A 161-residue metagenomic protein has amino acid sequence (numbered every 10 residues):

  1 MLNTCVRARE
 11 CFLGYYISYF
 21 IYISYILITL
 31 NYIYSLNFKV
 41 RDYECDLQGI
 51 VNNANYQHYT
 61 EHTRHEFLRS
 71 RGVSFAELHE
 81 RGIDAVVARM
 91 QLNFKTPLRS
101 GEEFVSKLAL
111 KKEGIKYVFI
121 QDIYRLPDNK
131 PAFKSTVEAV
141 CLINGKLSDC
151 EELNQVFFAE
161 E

Functional and structural regions predicted by a protein language model:
F12-Y16, F20: Short hydrophobic targeting helices and cationic amphipathic motifs that mediate membrane/organellar targeting
I28-V87, L142-E161: Hot-dog-fold acyl-thioester-processing enzymes
Y32-S35, R99-S100, L110-E161: HotDog/MaoC-like acyl-thioester-processing domains
V40-D42, F94, I123: Hydrophobic residues in beta-strands and at strand termini
F67-Y117, K130, K134, E138: Hydrophobic beta-strand-centered segment that forms part of the acyl-chain substrate-binding groove
